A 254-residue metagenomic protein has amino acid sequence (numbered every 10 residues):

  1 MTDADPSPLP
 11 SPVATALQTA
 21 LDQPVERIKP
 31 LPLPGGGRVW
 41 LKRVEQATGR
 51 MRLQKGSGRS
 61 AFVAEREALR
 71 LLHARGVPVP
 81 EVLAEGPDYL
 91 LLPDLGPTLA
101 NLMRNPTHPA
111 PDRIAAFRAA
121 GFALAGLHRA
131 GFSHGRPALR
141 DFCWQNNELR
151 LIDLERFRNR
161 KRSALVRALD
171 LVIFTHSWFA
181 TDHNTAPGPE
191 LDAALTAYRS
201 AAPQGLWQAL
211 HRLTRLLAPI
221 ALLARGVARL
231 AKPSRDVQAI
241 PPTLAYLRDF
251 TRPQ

Functional and structural regions predicted by a protein language model:
M1-T19, A228: Juxta-kinase regulatory segment immediately upstream of eukaryotic protein kinase catalytic domains
P24-V63: ATP-binding glycine-rich loop module of kinase domains
S57-R75: The N-lobe alphaC helix and its flanking beta3-alphaC-beta4 segment of protein kinase-like domains, centered on
A61, P80-F117: Conserved structural core of kinase catalytic domains
L72, L124-L127: Conserved hydrophobic alpha-helix
R129-L139: Catalytic-loop of the protein kinase fold
R140-W144: Hydrophobic residue at the +6 position relative to the catalytic HRD Asp in the kinase catalytic loop
L154-Q254: C-lobe/activation-segment region of protein kinase-like
